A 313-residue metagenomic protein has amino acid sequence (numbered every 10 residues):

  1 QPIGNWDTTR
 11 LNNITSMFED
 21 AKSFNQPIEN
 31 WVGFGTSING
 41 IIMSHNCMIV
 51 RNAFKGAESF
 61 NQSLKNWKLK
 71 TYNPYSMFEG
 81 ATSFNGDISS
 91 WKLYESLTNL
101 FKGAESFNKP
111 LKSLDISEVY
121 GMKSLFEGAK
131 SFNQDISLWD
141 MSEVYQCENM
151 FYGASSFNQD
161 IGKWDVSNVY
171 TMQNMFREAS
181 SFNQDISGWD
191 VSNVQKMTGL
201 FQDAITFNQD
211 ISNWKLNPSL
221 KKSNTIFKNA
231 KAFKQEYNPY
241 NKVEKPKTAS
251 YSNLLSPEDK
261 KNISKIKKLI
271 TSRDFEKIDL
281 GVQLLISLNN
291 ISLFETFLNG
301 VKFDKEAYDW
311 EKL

Functional and structural regions predicted by a protein language model:
Q1-I266, S272-E276, L288, F294 (+1 more regions): Negatively charged
G281, D309-K312: Conserved hydrophobic register position within alpha-solenoid helical repeats
G281-V282, L298: Hydrophobic core positions within HEAT/HEAT-like alpha-solenoid repeats
